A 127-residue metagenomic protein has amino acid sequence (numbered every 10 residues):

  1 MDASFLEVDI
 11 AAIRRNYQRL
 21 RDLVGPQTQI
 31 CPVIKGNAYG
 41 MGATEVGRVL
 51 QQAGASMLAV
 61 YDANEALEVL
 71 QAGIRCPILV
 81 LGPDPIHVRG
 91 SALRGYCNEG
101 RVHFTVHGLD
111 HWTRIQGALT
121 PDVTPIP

Functional and structural regions predicted by a protein language model:
S4-E7, R14-R15, T28-P127: Active-site-proximal beta-alpha core segment in soluble small-molecule metabolic enzymes
L23: Conserved PLP-enzyme active-site core in the AAT-like
